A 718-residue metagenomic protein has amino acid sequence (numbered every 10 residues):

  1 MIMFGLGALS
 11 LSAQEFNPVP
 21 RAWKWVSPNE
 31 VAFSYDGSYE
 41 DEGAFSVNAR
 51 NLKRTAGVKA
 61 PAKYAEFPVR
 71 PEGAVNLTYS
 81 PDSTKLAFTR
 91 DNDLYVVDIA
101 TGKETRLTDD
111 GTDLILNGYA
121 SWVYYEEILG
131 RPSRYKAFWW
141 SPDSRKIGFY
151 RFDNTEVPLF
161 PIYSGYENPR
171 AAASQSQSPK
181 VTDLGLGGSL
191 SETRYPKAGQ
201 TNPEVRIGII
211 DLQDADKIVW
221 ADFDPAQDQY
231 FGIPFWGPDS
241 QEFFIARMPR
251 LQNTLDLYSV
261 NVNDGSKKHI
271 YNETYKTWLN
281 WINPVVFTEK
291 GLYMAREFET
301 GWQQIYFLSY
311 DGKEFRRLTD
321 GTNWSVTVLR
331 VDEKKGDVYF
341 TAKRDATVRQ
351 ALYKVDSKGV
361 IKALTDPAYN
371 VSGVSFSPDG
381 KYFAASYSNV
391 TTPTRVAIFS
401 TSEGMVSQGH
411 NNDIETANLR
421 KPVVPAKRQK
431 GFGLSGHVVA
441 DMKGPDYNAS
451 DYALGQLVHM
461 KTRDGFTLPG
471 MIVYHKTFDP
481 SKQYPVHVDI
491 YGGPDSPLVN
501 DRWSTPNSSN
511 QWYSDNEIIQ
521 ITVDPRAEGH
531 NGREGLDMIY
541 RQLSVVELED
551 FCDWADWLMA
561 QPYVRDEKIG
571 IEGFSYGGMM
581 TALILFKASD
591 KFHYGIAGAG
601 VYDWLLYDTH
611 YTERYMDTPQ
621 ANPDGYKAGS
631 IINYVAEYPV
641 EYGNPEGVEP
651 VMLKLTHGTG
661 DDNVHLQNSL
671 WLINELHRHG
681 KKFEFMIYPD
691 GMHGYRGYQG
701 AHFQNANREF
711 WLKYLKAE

Functional and structural regions predicted by a protein language model:
M3-G373, K381-Y382, T392, F399-M405 (+1 more regions): Beta-propeller folds
S240, T365, S372-E718: Serine-hydrolase catalytic core recognition
